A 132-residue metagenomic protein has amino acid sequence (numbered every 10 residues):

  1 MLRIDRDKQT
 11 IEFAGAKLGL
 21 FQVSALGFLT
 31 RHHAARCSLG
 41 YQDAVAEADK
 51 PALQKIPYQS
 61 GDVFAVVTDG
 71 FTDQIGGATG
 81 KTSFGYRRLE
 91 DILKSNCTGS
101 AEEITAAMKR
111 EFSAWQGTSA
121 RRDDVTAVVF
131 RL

Functional and structural regions predicted by a protein language model:
M1-L132: Conserved subregion of the PPM/PP2C metallophosphatase catalytic domain
